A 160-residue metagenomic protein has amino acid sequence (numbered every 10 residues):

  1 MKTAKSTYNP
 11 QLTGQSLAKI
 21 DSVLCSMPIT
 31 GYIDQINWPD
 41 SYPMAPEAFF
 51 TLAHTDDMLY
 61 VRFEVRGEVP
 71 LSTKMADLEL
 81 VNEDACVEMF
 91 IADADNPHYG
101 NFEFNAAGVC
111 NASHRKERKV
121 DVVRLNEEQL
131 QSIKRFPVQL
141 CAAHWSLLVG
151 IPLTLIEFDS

Functional and structural regions predicted by a protein language model:
M1-S160: Structural preference for beta-rich elements and adjacent junctions enriched in aromatics
